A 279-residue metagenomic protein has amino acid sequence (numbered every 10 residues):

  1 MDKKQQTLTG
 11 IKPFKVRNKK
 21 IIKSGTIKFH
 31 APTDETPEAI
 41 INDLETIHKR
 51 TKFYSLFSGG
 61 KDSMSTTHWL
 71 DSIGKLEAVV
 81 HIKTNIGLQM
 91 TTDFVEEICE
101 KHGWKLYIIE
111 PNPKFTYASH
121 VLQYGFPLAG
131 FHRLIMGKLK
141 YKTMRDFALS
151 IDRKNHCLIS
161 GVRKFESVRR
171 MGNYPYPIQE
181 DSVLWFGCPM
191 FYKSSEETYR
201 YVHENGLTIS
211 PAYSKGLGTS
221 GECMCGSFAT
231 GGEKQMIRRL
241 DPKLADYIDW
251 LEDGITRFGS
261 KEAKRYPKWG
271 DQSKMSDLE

Functional and structural regions predicted by a protein language model:
D2-E279: Nucleotide-activated chemistry modules centered on ATP-dependent adenylation/adenylyltransferase
